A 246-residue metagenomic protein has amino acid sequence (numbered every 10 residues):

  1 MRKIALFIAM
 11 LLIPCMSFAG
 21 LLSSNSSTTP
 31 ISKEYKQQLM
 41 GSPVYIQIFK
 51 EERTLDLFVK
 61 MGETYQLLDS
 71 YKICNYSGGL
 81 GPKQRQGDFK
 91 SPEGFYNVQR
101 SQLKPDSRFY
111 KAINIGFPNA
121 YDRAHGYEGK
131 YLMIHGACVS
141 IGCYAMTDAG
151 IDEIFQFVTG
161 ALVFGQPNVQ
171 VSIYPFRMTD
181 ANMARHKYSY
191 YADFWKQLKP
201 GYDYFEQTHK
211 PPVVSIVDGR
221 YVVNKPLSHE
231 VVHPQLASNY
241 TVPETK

Functional and structural regions predicted by a protein language model:
M1-I4: Positively charged n-region of N-terminal signal peptides that target proteins for export
L6-L11: Sec-dependent N-terminal signal peptides
T28-Y45, L57-F58, N75-G87, S91-R100 (+1 more regions): N-terminal post-signal-peptidase region of extra-cytosolic proteins
M61-Y76: Short Gly/aromatic-enriched secondary-structure transition segments
G87-E244: Exported/periplasmic cell-wall-interacting domains
